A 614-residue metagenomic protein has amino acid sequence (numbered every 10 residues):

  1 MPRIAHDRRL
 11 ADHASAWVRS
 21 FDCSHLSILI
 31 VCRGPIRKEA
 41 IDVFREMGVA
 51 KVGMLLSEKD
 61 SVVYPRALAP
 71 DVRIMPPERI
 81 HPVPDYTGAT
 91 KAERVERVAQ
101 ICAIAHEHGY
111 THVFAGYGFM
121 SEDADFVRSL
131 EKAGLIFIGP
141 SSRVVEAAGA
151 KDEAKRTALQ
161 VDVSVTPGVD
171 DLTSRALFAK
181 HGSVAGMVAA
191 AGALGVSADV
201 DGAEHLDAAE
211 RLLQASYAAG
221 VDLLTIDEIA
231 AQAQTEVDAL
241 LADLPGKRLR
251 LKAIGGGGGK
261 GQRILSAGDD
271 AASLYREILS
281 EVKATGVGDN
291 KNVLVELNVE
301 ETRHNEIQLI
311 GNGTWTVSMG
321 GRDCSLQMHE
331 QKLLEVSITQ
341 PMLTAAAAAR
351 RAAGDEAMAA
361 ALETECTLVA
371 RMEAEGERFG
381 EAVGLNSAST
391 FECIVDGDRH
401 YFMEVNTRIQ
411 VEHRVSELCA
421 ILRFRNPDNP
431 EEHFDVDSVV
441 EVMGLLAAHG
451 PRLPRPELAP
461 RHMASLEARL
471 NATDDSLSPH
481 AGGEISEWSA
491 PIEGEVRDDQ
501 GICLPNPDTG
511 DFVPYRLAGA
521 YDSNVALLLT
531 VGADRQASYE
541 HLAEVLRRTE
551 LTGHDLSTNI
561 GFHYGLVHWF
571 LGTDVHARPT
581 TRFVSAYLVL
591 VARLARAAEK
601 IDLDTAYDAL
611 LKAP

Functional and structural regions predicted by a protein language model:
M1-K38, D42-E46, P82, A92 (+6 more regions): ATP-dependent carboxylate activation and anion-phosphoryl transfer catalytic cores that bind Mg-ATP to form
M1-V165, D170-A208, D222-T225: ATP-binding N-terminal substructure of ATP-dependent carboxylate-amine bond-forming enzymes
Y86, R211, V411: Glycine-/small-residue-rich beta-strand-loop submotif within the FAD-binding core of flavoenzymes
R94, G202-L206, I226, A230 (+2 more regions): Intrinsic-disorder-associated interaction segments
R97-I101, A233-L240, G376: Generic hydrophobic alpha-helical segments
I104, H108-Y110, V237-L241, M443: A short, hydrophobic secondary-structure junction motif
A115-Y117, A253, T530: Short glycine-centered, acidic/aromatic-flanked micro-motifs in structured strand/loop junctions that mark active-site
Q160-D270, L274, T285-N290, L294-S318: Rossmann-like NAD(P)H-binding beta-loop-alpha module
